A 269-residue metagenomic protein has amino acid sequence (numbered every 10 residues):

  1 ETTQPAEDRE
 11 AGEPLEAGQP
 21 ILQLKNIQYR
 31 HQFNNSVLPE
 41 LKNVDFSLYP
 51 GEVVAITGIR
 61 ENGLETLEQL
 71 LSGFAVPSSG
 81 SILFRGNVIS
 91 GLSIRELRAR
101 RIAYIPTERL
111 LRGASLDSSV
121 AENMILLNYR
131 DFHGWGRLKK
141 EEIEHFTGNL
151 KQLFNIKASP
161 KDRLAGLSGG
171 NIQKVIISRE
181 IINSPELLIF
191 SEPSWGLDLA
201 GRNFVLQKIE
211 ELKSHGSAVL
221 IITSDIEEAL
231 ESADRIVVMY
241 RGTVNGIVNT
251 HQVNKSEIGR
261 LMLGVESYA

Functional and structural regions predicted by a protein language model:
E1-A269: Glycine-rich phosphate-binding loops of nucleotide-dependent enzymes
